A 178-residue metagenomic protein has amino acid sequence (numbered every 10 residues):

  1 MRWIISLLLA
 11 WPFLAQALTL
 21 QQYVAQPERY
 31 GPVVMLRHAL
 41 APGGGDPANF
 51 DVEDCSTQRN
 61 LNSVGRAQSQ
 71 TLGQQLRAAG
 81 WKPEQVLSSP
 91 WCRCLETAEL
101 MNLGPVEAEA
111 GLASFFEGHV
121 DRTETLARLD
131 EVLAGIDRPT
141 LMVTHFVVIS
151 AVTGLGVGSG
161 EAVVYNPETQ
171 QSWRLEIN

Functional and structural regions predicted by a protein language model:
M1-W3: Positively charged n-region of N-terminal signal peptides that target proteins for export
A10-A15: N-terminal signal peptide c-region/cleavage motif recognized by signal peptidases
L18-E117, D137, S150, L155-N178: Active-site-proximal alpha-helix that buttresses catalytic centers in soluble enzyme cores
V64-Q68, D121-R128, T144: Soluble or luminal CAZymes and related metallo-dependent hydrolases
L112-F115, H119-L133: All-alpha RGS (Regulator of G-protein Signaling) helical domain and cognate RGS-like helical scaffolds
P139-M142: Cysteine-clustered segments with highest specificity for TGF-beta superfamily mature ligands
